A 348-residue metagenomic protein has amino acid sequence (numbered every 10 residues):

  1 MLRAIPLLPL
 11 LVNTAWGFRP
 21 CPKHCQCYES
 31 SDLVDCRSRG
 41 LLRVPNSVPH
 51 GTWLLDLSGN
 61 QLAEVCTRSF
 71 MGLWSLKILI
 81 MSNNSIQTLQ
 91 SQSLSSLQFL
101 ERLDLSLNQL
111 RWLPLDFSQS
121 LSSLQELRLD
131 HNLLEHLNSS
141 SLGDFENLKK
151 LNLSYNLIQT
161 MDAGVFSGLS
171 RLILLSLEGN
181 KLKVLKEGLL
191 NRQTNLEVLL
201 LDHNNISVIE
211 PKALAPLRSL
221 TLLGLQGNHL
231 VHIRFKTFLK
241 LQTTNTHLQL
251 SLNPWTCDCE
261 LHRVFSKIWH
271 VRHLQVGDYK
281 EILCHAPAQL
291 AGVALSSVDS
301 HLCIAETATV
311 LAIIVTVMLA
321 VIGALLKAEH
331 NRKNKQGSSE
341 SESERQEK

Functional and structural regions predicted by a protein language model:
M1-P9: Classical eukaryotic N-terminal signal peptides for Sec-dependent ER targeting/secretion, especially the positively
L10-G17, C21, C27-L33, V198 (+2 more regions): Membrane-proximal C-terminal cap and juxtamembrane stalk of leucine-rich repeat ectodomains
Y28, S47-T52, M71-L76, S95-L100 (+8 more regions): Leucine-rich repeat
E29-I78, S82-S85: LRR N-terminal entry segment and analogous cap-like coil->beta motifs
V34, W53-L57, L76-M81, L100-L105 (+6 more regions): Conserved hydrophobic beta-strand positions in leucine-rich repeat
R39, N60, N84, N108 (+6 more regions): Consensus "Asn ladder" position of solenoid repeat domains
L41-N46, C66-F70, L89-Q92, L113-D116 (+6 more regions): The feature encodes a structural signal of leucine-rich repeats
L42, A63, I86-Q87, L110-R111 (+7 more regions): Leucine-rich repeat
